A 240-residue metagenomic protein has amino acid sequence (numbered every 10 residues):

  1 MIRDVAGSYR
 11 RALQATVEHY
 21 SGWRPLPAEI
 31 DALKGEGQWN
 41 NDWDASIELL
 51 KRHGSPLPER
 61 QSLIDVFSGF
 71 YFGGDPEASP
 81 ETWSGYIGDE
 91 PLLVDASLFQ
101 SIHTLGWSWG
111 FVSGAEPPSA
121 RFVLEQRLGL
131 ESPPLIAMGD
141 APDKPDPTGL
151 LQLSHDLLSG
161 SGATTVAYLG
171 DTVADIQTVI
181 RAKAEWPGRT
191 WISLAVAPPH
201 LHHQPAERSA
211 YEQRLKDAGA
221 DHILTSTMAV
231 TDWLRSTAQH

Functional and structural regions predicted by a protein language model:
M1-A32, D44: Active-site neighborhood of HAD-like aspartate-dependent phosphohydrolases
Q14-Y20, W43-P58, L153: Helix-loop "lid/cap" segments that line or gate small-molecule binding pockets
S21-K34, G54-G69, G74-P76, L130-P133 (+1 more regions): Short, surface-exposed acidic
F70-F111, A115-F122: Short, acidic loop-to-helix structural element flanking the phosphoryl-transfer center in phosphate-processing enzymes
G110, A115-A167, V173-W191: Substrate-recognition "cap/lid" segment bordering the active-site pocket of phosphatases
H155-L158, V230-H240: Short amphipathic alpha-helix with an adjacent loop that forms part of the alpha/beta core around
Y168-H222: Acidic, Mg2+-coordinating phosphoryl-transfer loop and its flanking beta/alpha structural elements, shared across
D221-V230: Short acidic-hydrophobic, aromatic-tinged amphipathic segments that line or gate anion-handling sites
